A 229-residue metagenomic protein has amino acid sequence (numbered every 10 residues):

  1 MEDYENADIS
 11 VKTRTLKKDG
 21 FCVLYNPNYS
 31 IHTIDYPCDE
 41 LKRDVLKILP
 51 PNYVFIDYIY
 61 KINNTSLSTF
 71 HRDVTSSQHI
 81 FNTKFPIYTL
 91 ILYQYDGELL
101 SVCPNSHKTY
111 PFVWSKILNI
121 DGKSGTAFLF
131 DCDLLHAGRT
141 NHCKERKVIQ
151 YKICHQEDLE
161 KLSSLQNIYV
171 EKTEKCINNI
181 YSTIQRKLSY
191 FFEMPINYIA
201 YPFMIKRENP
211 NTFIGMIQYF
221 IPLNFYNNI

Functional and structural regions predicted by a protein language model:
M1-Y53, E174-I229: N-terminal auxiliary "cap/dimerization" subdomain that precedes the catalytic jelly-roll/cupin core of mononuclear
V23, A127-L129, Y169-V170: Hydrophobic beta-strand signal
N28, F55-S66: Short, glycine/charge-rich beta-strand/loop segments that flank catalytic centers and engage negatively charged groups
L49-I59, S101-V102: A short coil-to-beta-strand element that immediately follows conserved catalytic motifs
D57-Y58, L90-L92, I149-I153: A structural signal for short, well-ordered beta-strand segments
T65-A127, R139, R146, D158-N167: Catalytic core of non-heme Fe(II) oxygenases with the double-stranded beta-helix
C132-L134: Short, surface-exposed secondary-structure boundary micro-motifs
K152-R186: Double-stranded beta-helix
